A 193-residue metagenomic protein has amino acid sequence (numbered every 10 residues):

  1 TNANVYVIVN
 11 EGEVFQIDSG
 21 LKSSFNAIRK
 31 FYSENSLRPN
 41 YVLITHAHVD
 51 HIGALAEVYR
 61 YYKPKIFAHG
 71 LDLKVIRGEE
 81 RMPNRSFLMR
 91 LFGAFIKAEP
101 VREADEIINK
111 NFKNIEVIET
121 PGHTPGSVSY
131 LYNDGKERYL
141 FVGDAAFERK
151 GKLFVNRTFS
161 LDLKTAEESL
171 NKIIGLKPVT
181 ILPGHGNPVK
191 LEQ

Functional and structural regions predicted by a protein language model:
T1-E34, S129-G143: Conserved beta-strand hairpin/beta-sheet module of binuclear metal-dependent hydrolase folds, prominently
E11-L43, L88-A104: Pre-active-site segment of Zn-dependent metallo-hydrolases
F15-I17, L43, I66, Y139-F141 (+1 more regions): Residue-level marker for buried hydrophobic side chains located in beta-strands that build the well-ordered beta-sheet
K22, E116-E119, P125-E192: Metallo-beta-lactamase
S24-D72, V179-T180: Active-site metal-binding motif and surrounding structural segment of the metallo-beta-lactamase
I28-K30, L55-E57, E80-R81, N133 (+2 more regions): Short amphipathic alpha-helical segments
D72-E119, L161, T165-P178: Metallo-beta-lactamase
